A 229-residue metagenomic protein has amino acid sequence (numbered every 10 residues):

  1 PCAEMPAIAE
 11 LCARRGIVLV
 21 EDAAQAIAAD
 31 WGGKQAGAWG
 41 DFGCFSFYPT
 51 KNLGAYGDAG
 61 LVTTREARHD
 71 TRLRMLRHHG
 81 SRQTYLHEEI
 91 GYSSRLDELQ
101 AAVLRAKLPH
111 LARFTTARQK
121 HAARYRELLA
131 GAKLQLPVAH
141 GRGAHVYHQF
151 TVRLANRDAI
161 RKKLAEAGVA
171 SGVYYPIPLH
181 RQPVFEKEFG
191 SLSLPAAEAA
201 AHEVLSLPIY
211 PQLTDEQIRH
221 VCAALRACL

Functional and structural regions predicted by a protein language model:
P1-A55, L61-T63, S206: Active-site phosphate-binding strand-loop segment of PLP-dependent enzymes
P1-E10, R14, D30, R65-L229: PLP-dependent aminotransferase class I/II
